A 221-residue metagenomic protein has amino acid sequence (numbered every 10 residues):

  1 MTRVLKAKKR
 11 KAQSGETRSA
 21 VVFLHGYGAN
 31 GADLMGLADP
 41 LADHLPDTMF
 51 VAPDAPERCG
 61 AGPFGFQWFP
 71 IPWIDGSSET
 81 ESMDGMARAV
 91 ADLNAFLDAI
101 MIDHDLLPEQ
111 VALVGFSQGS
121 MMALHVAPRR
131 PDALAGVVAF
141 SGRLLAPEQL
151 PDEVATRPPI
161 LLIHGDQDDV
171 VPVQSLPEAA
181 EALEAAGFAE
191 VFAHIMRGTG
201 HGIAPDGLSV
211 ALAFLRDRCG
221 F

Functional and structural regions predicted by a protein language model:
M1-Q110: Serine-hydrolase catalytic machinery in alpha/beta-hydrolase-like enzymes
R18, E109, A155-I160, A189: Short, proline-enriched alpha-helix->beta-strand connector loops that line the catalytic pocket of alpha/beta-hydrolase
G31-A32, E148, A204: Short N-terminal helix/helix-N-cap motif within the alpha/beta-hydrolase-1
G36-A38, P172-A182: Short alpha-helix in the alpha/beta-hydrolase fold that links the catalytic acid
P53-D54, V114, V138-S141, I163 (+1 more regions): Alpha/beta-hydrolase-fold catalytic nucleophile elbow
M101, E109-T156: Primarily recognizes the serine-hydrolase "nucleophile elbow" in alpha/beta-hydrolase and SGNH/GDSL folds
L162-H164, D168: Short beta-strand/loop motif that positions the catalytic acidic residue of the alpha/beta-hydrolase fold
P177-F221: C-terminal catalytic histidine-bearing segment of alpha/beta-hydrolase fold enzymes
